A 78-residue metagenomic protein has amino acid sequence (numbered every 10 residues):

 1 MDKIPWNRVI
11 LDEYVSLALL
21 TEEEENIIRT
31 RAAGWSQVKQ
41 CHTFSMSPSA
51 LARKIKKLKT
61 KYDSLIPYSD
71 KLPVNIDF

Functional and structural regions predicted by a protein language model:
D2-L17: Short, Lys/Arg-enriched N-terminal segment that forms or immediately precedes the first helix of a structured domain
L17-E24: Short helix-coil-helix linker/hinge
E22, G34-S36: Residue-level signal for the short linker/turn that defines the boundary of a DNA-recognition helix
I28-G34: Short helix-to-turn junction characteristic of helix-turn-helix DNA-binding domains, especially the helix
K39-F44: Short alpha-helical "recognition helix" segments of helix-turn-helix
K59-D70: C-terminal flanking helix
